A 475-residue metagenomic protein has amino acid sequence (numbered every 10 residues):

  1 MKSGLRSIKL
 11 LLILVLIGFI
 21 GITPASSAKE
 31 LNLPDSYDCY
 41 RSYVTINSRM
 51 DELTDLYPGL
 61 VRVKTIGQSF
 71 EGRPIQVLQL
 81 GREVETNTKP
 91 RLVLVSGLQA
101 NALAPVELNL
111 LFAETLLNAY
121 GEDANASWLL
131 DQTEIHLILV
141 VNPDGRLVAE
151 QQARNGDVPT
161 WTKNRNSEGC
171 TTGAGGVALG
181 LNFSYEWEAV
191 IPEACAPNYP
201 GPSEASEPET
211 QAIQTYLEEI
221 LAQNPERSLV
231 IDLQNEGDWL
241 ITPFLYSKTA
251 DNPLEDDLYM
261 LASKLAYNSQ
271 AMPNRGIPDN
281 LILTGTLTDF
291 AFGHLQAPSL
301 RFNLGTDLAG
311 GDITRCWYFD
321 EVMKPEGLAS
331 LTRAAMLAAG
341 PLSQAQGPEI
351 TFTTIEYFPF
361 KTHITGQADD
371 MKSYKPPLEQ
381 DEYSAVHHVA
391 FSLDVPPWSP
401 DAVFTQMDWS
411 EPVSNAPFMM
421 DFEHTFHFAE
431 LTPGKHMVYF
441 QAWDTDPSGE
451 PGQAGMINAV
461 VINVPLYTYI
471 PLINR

Functional and structural regions predicted by a protein language model:
M1-L12: Bacterial N-terminal signal peptides that target proteins for export
L11-G21: Bacterial N-terminal signal peptides
A25-E30: Boundary at the C-terminal end of the N-terminal hydrophobic targeting segment
R41-N166: Active-site-adjacent structural elements in enzyme catalytic domains
A102, D144-G145, G237-L240, L308-G311 (+3 more regions): Flexible loop/turn segments at secondary-structure boundaries
G156-T354, F360: Metallocarboxypeptidase
T353-P465: Long, low-complexity serine/threonine/glycine- and acidic-rich segments characteristic of extracellular
P471: Conserved functional hotspot residues at active sites or interaction interfaces
